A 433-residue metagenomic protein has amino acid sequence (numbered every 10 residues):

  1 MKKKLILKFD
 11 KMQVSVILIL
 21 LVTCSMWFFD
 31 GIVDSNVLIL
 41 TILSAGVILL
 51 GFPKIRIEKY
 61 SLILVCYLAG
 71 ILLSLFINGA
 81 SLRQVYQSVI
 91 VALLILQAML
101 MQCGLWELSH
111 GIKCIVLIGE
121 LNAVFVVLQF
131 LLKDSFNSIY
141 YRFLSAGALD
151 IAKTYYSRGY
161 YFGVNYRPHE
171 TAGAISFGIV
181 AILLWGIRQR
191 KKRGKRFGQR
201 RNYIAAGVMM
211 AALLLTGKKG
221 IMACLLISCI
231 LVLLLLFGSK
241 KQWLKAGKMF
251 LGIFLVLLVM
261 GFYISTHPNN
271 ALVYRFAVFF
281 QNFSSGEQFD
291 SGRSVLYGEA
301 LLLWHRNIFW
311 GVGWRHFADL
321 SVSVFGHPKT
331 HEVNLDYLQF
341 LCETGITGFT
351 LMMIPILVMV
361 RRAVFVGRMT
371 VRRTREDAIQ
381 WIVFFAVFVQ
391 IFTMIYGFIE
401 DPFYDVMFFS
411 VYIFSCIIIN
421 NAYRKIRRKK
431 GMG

Functional and structural regions predicted by a protein language model:
M1-K54, Y67-N78, T393-I395, V411: N-terminal signal-anchor transmembrane segment
V14-T23, R200-V208, V364-I399: Loop-to-helix entry and N-terminal half of a specific, functionally important transmembrane alpha helix in multi-pass
I42-G46, I230, V358, R362 (+1 more regions): Transmembrane alpha-helices of multi-pass inner-membrane enzymes
A45-P53, L75-D134, I395: Transmembrane alpha-helical segments and their membrane-water interfaces
F52-P53, K59-L62, I230, L234 (+2 more regions): Hydrophobic transmembrane alpha-helices and their immediate junctions
I112-F143, A152-Y156, V164-G238, I391: Alpha-helical transmembrane segments of multi-pass inner-membrane proteins
A246-M249, G261-Y297, D319-V322: Flexible juxtamembrane loops connecting transmembrane helices in multi-pass membrane enzymes that build or modify
F283-T344: Long extracytoplasmic/lumenal interhelical loops at the membrane interface of multi-pass membrane proteins
